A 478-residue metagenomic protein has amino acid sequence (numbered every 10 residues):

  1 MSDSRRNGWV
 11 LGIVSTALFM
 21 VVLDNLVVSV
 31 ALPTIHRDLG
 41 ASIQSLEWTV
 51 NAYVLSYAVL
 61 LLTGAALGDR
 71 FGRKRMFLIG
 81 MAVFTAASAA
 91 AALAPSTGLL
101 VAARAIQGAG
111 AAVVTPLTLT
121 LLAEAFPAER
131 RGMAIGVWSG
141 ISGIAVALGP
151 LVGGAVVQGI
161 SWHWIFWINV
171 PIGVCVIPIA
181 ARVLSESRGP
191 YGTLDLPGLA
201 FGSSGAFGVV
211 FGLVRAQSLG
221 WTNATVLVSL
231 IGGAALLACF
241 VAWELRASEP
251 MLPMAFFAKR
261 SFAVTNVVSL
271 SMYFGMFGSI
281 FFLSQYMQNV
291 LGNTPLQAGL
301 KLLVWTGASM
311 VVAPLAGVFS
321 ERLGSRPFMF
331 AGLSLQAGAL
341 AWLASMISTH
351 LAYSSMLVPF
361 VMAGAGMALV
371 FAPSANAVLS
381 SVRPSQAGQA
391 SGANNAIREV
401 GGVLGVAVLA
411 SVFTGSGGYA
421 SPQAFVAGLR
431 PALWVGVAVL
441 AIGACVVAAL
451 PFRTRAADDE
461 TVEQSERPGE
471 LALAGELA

Functional and structural regions predicted by a protein language model:
M1-R182, V311-A316, S320-F330, S334-A337 (+4 more regions): Transmembrane-helix bundle of Major Facilitator Superfamily
M1-R6, L450-A478: Intrinsic disorder in cytosolic terminal tails and internal cytosolic loops of multi-pass membrane transporters
S2-D3, I177-S203, L245-R260, E321 (+2 more regions): Flexible interhelical linker loops that connect adjacent transmembrane helices in multi-pass membrane transporters
V10-S56, S161, T222-S229, L236 (+4 more regions): Transmembrane core module of solute transporters
A17, V137-I141, P197, V268 (+2 more regions): Hydrophobic alpha-helical segments of secondary membrane carriers
L32, L148-V157, V209, S284 (+2 more regions): Small-residue (Gly/Pro/Ala) motifs that create kinks and tight helix-helix packing interfaces
D69-M81, A94-L99, L117-T118, F126-G136 (+1 more regions): C-terminal module of multi-pass small-molecule transporters
V170-R188, S203-R215, G232-A247, G443-R453: C-terminal membrane-cytosol helix-exit motif in multi-pass small-molecule transporters
